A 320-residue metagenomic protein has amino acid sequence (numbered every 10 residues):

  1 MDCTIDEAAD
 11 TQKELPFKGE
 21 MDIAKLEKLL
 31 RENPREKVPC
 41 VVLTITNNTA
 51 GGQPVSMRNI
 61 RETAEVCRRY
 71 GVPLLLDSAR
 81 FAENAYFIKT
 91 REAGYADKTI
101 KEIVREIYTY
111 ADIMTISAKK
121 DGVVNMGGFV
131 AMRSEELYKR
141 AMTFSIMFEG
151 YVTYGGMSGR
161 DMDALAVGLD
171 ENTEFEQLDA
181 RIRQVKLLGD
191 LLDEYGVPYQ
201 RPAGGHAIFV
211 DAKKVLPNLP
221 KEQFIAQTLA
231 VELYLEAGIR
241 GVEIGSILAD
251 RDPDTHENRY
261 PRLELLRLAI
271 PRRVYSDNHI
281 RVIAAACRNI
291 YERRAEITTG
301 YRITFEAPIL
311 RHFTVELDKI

Functional and structural regions predicted by a protein language model:
M1-V197, P220: Conserved PLP-enzyme active-site core in the AAT-like
M126, H206, E264-L268: Short amphipathic alpha-helical segments
M132-R140, R160, L235-R262: Flexible glycine/proline-rich, aromatic-decorated loop/lid segments
K139, P217-I225, R273-V282: Short, conserved charged micro-motifs
V152-G159, A180-R181, G196-A203, I244 (+1 more regions): Flexible, glycine/charged-enriched surface loops at secondary-structure junctions
N172, E236, L248-I320: PLP-dependent enzyme catalytic core of the Aspartate aminotransferase-like
Q184-K186, Q200-A212: Conserved glycine-rich beta-strand-loop-beta hairpin in the small C-terminal domain of fold type I
V185, K213-R240, D254-P261: Active-site loop ensemble at the mouth of alpha/beta enzyme cores that anchors a bound cofactor
